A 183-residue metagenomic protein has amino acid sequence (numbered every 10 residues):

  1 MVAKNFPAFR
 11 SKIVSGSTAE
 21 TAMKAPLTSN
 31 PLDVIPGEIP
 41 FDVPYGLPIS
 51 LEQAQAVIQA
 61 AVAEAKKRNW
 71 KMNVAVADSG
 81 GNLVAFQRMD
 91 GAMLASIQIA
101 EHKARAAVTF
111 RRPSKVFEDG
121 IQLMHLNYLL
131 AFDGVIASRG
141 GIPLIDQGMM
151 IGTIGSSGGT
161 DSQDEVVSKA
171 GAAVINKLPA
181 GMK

Functional and structural regions predicted by a protein language model:
F6-F9: Aromatic (phenylalanine/tyrosine) cluster motif
K24-K183: Flexible, solvent-exposed loop/hinge segments and secondary-structure transition points
